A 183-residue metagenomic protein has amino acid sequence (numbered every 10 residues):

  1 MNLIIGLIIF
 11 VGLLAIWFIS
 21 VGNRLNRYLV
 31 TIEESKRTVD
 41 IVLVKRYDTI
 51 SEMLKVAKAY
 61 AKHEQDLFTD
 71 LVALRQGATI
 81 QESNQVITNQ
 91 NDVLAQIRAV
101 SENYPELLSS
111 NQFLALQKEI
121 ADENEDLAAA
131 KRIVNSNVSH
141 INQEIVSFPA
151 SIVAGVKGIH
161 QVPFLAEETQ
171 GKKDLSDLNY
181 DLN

Functional and structural regions predicted by a protein language model:
N2-N183: A helix-centric hydrophobic-segment signal that preferentially recognizes long, alpha-helical stretches used
